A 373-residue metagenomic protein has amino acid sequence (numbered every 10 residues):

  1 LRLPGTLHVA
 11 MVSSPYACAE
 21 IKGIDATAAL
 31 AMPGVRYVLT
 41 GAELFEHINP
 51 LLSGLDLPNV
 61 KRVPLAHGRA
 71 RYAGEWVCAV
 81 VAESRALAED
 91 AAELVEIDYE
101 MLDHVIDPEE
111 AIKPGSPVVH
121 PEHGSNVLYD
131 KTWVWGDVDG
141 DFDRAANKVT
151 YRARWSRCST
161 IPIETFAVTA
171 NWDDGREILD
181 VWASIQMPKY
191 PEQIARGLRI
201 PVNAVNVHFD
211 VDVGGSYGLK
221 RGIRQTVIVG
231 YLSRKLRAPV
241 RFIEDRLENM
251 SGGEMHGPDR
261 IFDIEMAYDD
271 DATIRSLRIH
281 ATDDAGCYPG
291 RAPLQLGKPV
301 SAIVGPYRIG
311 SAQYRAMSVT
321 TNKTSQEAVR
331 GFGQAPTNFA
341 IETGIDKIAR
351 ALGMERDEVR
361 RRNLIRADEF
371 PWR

Functional and structural regions predicted by a protein language model:
L1-T6, I161-F166, A312-K323, I365: Flexible hinge/switch segments at interdomain interfaces of large molecular machines
L1-Y129, Y151: Flexible, low-hydrophobicity surface segments
G5-H8, M32-R36, H67, A73-V77 (+9 more regions): Short coil/turn connectors at secondary-structure junctions
M11-A42, C78-Y99, A167-L236, G290-A302 (+1 more regions): Alpha-helical support elements that line or immediately flank enzyme active sites and cofactor-binding pockets
L44-H47, D245-M250, E254, R361-D368: A glycine-rich phosphate-binding loop feature that marks nucleotide/adenosyl-phosphate handling sites
L55-A88, Y217-D270, Q326-A351, W372-R373: Glycine-rich and small/hydrophobic secondary-structure elements
V60, L87-A111, L128-W135, Y151 (+4 more regions): Gly/Pro-rich active-site capping loops and adjacent beta-alpha segments that organize cofactor/substrate pockets
S116-L198, L364-R373: Helix-loop-helix junctions that connect adjacent transmembrane helices in secondary transporters/permeases, recognized
